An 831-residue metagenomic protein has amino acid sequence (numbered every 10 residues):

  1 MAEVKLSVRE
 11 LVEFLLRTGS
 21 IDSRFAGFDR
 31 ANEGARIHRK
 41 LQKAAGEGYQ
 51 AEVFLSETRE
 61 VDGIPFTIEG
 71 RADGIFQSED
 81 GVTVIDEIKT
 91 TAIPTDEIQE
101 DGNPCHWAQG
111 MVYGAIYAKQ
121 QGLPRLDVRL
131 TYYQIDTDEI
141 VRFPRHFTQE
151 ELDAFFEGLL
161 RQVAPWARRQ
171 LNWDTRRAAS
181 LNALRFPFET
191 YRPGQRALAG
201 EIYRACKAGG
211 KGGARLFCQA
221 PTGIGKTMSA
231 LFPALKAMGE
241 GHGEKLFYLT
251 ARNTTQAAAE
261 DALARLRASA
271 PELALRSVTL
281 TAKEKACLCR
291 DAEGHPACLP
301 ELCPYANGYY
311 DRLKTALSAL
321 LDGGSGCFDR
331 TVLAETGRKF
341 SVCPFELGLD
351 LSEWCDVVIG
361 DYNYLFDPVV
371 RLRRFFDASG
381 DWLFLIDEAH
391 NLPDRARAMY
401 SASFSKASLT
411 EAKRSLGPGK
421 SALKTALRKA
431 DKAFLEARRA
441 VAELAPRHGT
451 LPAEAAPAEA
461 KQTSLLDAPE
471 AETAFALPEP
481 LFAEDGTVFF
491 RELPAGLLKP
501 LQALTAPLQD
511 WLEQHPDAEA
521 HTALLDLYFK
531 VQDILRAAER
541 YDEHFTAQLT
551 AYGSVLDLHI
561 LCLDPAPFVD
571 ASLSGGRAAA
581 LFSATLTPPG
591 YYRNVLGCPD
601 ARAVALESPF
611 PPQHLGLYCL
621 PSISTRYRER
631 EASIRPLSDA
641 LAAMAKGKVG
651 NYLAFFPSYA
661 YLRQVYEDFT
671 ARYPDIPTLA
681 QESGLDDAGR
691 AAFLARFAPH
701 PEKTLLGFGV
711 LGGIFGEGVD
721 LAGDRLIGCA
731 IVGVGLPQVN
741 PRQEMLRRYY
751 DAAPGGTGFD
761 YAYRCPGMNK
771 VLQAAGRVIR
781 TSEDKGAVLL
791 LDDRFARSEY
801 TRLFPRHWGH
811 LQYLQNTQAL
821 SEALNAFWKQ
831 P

Functional and structural regions predicted by a protein language model:
M1-S78, A108: Metal-dependent nuclease catalytic cores that hydrolyze phosphodiester bonds in DNA/RNA, characterized by
T58-A154: Mg2+/Mn2+-dependent nuclease catalytic core
W173-Q219: Conserved pre-motif I regulatory segment
A178, R185, H242-V358, F366 (+6 more regions): A substrate-engagement module of RecA-like helicase motors
A230, A257, R338-V357, Y362-K499 (+2 more regions): Signature of the SF2 helicase/ATPase Hel1-core->accessory helical subdomain module
L333-V358, P368-F375, L504-S624, A632-I634 (+3 more regions): A contiguous, basic/glycine-rich beta-loop/short-helix subdomain that forms a polymer-engagement track
P621-A632, S683-F795: Conserved RecA-like P-loop NTPase helicase motor core
P657-E682: Conserved helicase motor "Helicase C" RecA-like lobe of SF1/SF2 P-loop NTPases
